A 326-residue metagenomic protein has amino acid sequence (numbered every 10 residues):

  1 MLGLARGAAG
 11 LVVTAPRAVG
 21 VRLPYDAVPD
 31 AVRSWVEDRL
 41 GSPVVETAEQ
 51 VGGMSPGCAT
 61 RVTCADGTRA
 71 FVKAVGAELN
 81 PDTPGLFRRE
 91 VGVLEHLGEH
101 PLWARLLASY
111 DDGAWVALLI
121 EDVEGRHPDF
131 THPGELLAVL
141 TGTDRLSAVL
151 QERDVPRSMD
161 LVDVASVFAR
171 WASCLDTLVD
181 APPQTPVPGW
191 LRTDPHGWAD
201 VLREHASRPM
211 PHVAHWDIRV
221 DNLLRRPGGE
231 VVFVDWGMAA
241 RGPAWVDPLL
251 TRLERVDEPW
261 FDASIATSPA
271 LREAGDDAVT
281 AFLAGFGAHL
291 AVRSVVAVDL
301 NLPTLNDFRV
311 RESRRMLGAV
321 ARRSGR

Functional and structural regions predicted by a protein language model:
L2-A48: Juxta-kinase regulatory segment immediately upstream of eukaryotic protein kinase catalytic domains
V28-P43, Q151-H215: An alpha-helical support segment within catalytic cores of ATP-dependent transferases
L40-C64: ATP-binding glycine-rich phosphate-binding loop
P56-G85: ATP-binding glycine-rich loop module of kinase domains
H100, R126-V164, W171: Conserved kinase catalytic-core helix
R105-A114: Short beta-strand micro-motifs within the conserved protein kinase catalytic domain, predominantly in the N-lobe
G113-R126: Conserved short submotifs of the Hanks-type protein kinase catalytic core that shape the nucleotide-binding pocket
W245-E273, L283-L302, R314: Active-site activation/catalytic loop segments of kinase-like enzymes and analogous catalytic loops in related
